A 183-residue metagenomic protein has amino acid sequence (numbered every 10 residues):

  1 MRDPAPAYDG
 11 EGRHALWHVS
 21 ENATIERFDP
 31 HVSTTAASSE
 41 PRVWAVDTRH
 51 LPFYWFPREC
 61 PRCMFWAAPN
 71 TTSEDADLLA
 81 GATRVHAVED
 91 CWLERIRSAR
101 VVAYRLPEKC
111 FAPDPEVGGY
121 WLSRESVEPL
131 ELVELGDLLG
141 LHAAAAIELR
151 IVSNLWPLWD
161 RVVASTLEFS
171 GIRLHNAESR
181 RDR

Functional and structural regions predicted by a protein language model:
M1-E40, W55-P57: ADP-ribose/NAD+-binding catalytic cleft of ART/PARP-like enzymes
M1-P6, G10, R58-R183: Conserved NAD+-utilizing ADP-ribose enzyme module
G12-A15, S39-V43, R49, A99-V102: Short, surface-exposed beta-edge/turn micro-motifs
E21-A23, A45, E108: Short, flexible loop/turn elements at secondary-structure junctions
N22-T24, H50-L51, F111: Short, glycine-/Ser/Thr-/acidic-enriched flexible segments
T24-V43, D114-L130: Surface-exposed flexible segments
R42-W66: Short, well-structured hydrophobic secondary-structure segments
